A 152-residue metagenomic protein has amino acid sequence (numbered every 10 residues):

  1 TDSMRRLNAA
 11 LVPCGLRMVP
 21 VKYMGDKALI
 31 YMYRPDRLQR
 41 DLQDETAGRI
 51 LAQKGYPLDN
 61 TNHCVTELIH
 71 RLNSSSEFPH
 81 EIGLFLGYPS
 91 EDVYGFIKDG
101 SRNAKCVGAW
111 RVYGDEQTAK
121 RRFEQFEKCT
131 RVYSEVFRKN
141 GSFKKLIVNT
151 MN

Functional and structural regions predicted by a protein language model:
D2-N60: A glycine-rich, hydrophobic loop/mini-helix early in the fold
S3, L7, C64, L68 (+1 more regions): Amphipathic alpha-helical interface surfaces
V12, L16, K98, R102 (+1 more regions): Generic secondary-structure signature for well-ordered alpha-helical cores
G25-D26, H63-L68, I97-G100, V107-G114: Short linear loop/turn motifs
T66-G83: A mid-sequence, solvent-exposed acidic-amphipathic segment
F78-C106: Hydrophobic/aromatic-rich, well-ordered segments within soluble, folded domains that form packed cores
A109-N152: Long, compositionally biased
